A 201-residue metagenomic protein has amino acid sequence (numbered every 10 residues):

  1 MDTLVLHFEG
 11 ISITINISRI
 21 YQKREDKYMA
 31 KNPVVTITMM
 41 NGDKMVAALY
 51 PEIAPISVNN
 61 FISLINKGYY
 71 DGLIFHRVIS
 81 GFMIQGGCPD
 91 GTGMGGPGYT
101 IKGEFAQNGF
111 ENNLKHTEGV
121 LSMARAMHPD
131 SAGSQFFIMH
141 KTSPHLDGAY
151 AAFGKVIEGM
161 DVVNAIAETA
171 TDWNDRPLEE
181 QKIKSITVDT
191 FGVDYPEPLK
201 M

Functional and structural regions predicted by a protein language model:
M1-K27: N-terminal amphipathic/basic-hydrophobic helices that include classical n-h-c signal peptides and signal-anchor
I17, Y21-M201: Cyclophilin-like peptidyl-prolyl cis-trans isomerases
